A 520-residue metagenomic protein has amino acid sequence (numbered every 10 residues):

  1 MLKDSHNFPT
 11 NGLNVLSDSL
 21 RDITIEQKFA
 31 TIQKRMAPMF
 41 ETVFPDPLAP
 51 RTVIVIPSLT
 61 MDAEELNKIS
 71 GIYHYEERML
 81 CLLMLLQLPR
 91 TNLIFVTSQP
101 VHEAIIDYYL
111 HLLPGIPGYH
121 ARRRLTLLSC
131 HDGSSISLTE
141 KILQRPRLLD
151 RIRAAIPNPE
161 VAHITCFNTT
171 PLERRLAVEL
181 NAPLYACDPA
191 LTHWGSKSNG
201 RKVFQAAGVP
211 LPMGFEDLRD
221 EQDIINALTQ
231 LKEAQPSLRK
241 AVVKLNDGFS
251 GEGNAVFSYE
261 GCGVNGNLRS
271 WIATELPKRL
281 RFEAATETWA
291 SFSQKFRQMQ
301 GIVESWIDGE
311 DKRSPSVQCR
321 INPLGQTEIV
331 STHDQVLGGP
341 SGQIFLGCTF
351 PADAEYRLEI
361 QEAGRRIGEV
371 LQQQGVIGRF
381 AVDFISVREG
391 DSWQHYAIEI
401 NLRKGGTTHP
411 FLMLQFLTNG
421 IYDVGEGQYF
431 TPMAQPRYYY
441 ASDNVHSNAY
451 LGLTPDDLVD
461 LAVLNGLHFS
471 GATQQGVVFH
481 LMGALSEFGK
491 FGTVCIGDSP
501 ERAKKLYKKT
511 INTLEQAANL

Functional and structural regions predicted by a protein language model:
M1-G195: ATP-binding N-terminal substructure of ATP-dependent carboxylate-amine bond-forming enzymes
D107, L176-E179, A227, E252-Y259 (+3 more regions): Short acidic, glycine/serine/threonine-rich loops at helix termini
N168-T169, L218, D247-F249, S305-D308 (+5 more regions): Short, flexible loop/turn elements at secondary-structure junctions
A190-Q300, F350-E362: Active-site nucleotide/adenylate-binding loops and adjacent lid/helix of ATP-dependent enzymes
S258-C262, I321-Q326, V387-D391: Short acidic-glycine loop/turn motifs at beta-strand connectors
W289-D311, I329, S341-S392, T431-L467: A long amphipathic alpha-helix within ATP-dependent nucleotide-binding catalytic cores
L337-G338, A397-F411: Glycine-rich phosphate/pyrophosphate-binding beta-alpha loops
N419-L520: Peripheral (often C-terminal) accessory segments that flank ATP-dependent C-N-forming ligase machineries
